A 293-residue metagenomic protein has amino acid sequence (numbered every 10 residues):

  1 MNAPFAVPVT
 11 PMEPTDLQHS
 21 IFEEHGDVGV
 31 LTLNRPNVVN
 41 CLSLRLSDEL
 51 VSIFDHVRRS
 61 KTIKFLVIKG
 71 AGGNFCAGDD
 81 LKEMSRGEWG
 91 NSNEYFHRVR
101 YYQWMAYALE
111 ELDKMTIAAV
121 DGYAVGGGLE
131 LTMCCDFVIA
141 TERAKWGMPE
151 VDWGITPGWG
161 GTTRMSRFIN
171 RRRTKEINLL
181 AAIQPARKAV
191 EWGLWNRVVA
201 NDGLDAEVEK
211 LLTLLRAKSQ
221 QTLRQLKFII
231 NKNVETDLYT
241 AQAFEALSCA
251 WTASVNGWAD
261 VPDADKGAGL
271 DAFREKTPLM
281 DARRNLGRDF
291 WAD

Functional and structural regions predicted by a protein language model:
M1-A71, Y107, F290-D293: Conserved CoA-thioester-binding segment of acyl-CoA-metabolizing enzymes
M1-G26, A181, P185-A186, A206 (+1 more regions): C-terminal alpha-helix plus adjacent terminal tail
F5, G70-Y107, A124, G154 (+2 more regions): Glycine- (often His-adjacent) and acidic-residue-rich active-site loop that binds/positions the CoA thioester
L31, I68, D80, L131-M133 (+3 more regions): Hydrophobic/aromatic residues within transmembrane alpha-helices of multi-pass small-molecule transporters
I53, V57, L109-L112, L215 (+1 more regions): Hydrophobic helix-cap positions at the C-terminus of alpha-helices in RecA-like/P-loop ATPase nucleotide-binding cores
L81, Y102, T162, R171-T174 (+3 more regions): A general structural signal for well-ordered alpha-helical segments in protein cores
Y107-L223: Crotonase-fold acyl-CoA enzyme core
